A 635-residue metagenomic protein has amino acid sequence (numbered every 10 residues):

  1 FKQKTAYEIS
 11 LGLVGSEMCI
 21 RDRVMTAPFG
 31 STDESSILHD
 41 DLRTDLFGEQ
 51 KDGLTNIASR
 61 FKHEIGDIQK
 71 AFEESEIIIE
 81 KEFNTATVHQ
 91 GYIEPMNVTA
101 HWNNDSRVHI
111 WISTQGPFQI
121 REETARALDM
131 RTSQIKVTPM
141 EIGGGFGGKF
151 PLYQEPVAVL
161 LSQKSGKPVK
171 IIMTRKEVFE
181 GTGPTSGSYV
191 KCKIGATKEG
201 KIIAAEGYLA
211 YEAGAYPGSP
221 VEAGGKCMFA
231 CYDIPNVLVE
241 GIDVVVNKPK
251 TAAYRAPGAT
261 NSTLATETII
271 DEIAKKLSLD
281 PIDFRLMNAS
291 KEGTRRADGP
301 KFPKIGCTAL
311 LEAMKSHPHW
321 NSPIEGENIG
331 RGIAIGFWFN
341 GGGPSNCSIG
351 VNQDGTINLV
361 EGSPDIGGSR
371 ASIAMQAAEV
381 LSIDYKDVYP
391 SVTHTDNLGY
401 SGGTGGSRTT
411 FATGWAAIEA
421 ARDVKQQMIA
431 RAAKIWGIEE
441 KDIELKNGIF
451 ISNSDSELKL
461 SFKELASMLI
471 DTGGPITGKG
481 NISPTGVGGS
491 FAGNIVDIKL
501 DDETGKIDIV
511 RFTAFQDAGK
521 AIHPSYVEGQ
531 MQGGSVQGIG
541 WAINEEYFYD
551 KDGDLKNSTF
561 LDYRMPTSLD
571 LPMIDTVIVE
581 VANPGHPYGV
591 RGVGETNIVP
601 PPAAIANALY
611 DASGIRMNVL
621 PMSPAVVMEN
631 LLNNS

Functional and structural regions predicted by a protein language model:
F1-I9: Short, exposed "boundary/linker" segments that immediately precede the start of a downstream structural module
S10-G12, S16-E17, R21-F515, A606 (+3 more regions): Structural alpha/beta core scaffold segments of enzyme domains
P257, R408, V579-N597: Amphipathic, heptad-repeat alpha-helical segments used for oligomerization and assembly
N328-G336, L555-I574, N583: A glycine-rich dinucleotide-binding beta-alpha-beta segment and adjacent secondary-structure elements that constitute
Y389-S391, T567-V590: Generic long, charged, amphipathic alpha-helical segments
G519-H523: Cytochrome P450 core scaffold surrounding the K-helix E-X-X-R motif and the conserved "meander" helix-loop region
S525, G529-D562: Active-site "cap" helix and flanking loop/linker of ATP-utilizing ligase/carboxylase catalytic domains
G540, V593-N618: C-terminal substrate/ligand-recognition segments
